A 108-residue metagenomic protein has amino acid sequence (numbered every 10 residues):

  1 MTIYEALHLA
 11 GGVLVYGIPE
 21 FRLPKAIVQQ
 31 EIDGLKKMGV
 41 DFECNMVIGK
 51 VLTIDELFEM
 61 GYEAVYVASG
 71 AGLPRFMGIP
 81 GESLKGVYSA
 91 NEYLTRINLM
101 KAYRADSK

Functional and structural regions predicted by a protein language model:
M1-K108: Residues forming the flavin
